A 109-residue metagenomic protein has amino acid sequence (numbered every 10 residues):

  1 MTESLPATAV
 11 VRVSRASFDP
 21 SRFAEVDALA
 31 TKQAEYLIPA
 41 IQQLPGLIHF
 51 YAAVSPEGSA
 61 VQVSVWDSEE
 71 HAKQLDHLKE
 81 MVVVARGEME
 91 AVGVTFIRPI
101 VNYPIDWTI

Functional and structural regions predicted by a protein language model:
M1-A60, D67-E80, G87, A91-I109: Short S/T/G/P-rich N-terminal loop/turn motif that feeds into the first structured element of a domain
